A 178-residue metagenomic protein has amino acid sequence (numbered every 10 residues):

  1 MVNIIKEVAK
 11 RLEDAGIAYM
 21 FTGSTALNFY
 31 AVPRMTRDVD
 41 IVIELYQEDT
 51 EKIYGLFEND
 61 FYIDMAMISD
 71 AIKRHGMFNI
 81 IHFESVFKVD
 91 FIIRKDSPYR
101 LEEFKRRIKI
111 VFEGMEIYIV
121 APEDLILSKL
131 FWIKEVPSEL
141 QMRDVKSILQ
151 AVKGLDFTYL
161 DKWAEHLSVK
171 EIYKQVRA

Functional and structural regions predicted by a protein language model:
M1-A178: Compositionally biased terminal segments of proteins
